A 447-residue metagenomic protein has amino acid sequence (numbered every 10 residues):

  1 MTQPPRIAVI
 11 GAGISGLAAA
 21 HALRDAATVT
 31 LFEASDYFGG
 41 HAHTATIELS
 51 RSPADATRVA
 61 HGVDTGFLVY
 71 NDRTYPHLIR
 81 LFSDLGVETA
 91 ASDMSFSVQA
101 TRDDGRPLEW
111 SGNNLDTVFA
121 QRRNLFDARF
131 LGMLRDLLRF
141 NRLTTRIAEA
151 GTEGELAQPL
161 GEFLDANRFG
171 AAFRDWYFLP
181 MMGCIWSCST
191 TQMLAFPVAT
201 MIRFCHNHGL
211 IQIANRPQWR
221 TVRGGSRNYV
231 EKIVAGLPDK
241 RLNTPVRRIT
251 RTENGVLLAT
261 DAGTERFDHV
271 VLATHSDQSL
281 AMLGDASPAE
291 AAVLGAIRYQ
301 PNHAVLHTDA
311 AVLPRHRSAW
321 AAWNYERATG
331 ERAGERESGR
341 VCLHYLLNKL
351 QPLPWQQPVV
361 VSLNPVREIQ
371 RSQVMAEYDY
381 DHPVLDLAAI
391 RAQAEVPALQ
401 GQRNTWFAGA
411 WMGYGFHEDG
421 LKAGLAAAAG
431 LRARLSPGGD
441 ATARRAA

Functional and structural regions predicted by a protein language model:
P5-L31: N-terminal Rossmann-like FAD-binding beta1-loop-alpha1 element of flavoenzymes
S15, Y37, D277: Conserved Rossmann-like nucleotide-cofactor binding loop
R24-E48: Glycine-rich FAD pyrophosphate-binding loop
T44, S50-S92: Conserved FAD-binding subdomain of flavin-dependent enzymes
D72-V198, I202-R203: Mobile amphipathic helical/loop "lid" adjacent to a hydrophobic cofactor/ligand pocket
N113, R332, R336-A447: Conserved flavin/dinucleotide-binding core of flavoenzymes
R203-T260, E265: Helical element adjacent to the flavin cofactor pocket in flavoenzyme catalytic cores
P245-D381: Mid-domain catalytic core of redox enzymes that form a hydrophobic substrate pocket/lid adjacent to a catalytic redox
